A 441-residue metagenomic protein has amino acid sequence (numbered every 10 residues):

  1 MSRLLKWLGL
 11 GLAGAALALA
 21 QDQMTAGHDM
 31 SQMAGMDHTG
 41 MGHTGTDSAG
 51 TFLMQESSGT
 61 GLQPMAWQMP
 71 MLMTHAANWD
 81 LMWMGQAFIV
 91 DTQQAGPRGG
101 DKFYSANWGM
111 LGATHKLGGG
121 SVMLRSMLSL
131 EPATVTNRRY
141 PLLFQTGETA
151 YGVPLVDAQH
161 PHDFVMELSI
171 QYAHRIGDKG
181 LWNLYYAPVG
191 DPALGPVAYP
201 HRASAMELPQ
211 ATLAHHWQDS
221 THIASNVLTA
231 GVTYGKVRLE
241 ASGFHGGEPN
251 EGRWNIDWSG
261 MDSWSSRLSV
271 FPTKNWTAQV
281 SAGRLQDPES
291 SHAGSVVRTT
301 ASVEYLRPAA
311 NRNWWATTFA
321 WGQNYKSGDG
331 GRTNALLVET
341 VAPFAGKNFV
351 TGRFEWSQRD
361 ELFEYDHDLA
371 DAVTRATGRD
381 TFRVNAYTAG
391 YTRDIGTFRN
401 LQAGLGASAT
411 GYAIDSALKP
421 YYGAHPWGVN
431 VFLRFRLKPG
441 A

Functional and structural regions predicted by a protein language model:
G35-Q171, P426-V429, L433-R436: Beta-barrel outer-membrane channel/assembly domains of diderm bacteria
M71-L72, G85, G109-H115, L168-H174 (+8 more regions): Residues on the lipid-exposed face of transmembrane beta-strands in outer-membrane beta-barrel proteins
W79, D101-G109, H162-L168, H222-L228 (+6 more regions): Residues that define the transmembrane beta-barrel architecture of outer-membrane proteins
L81, G118-M123, D178-W182, K236-E240 (+5 more regions): Repeated loop/turn-to-beta-strand initiation elements of outer-membrane beta-barrel proteins
W83, A87-D91, L124-L130, L184-P188 (+8 more regions): Transmembrane beta-barrel strands of outer-membrane/channel proteins
V90-P97, E131-A133, V189-A193, A211 (+9 more regions): Sequence/structural signature of outer-membrane beta-barrel proteins
V135-S269: Surface-exposed coil loops of outer-membrane beta-barrel proteins
A282-S291, W315-G330, L337-E339, K347-F398 (+2 more regions): Outer membrane beta-barrel transmembrane domains
